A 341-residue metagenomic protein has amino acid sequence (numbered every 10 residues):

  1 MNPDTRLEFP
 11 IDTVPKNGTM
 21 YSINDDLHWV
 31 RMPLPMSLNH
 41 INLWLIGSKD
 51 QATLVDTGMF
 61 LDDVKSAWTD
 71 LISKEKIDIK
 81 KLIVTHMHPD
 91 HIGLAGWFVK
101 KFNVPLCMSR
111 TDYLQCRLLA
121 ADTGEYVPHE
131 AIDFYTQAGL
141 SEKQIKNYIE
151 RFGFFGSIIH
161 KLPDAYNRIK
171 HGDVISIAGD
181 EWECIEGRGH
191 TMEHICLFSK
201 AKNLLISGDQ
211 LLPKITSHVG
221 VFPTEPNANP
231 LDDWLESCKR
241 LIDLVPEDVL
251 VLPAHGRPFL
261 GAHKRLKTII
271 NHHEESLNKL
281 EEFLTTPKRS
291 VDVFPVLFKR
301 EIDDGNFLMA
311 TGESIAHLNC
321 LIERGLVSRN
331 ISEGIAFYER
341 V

Functional and structural regions predicted by a protein language model:
M1-I11, N278-V341: C-terminal regulatory/interaction regions
M1-L27: N-terminal amphipathic/basic leader segments beginning at the initiator methionine
N2, I23-V30, R151-I158, A178-D180: Short Pro/Gly-enriched beta-strand edge/turn motifs at strand-loop
N17-E75, V104, L197-P213: Conserved beta-strand hairpin/beta-sheet module of binuclear metal-dependent hydrolase folds, prominently
D26, I46, D56, H86 (+9 more regions): Divalent metal-coordination and catalytic microenvironments
A52, M59-L61, F155-Y166, V174 (+1 more regions): Metallo-beta-lactamase
V64, T69-I175, N203: Active-site HxH/HxHxD metal-binding segment of metal-dependent hydrolases
N103-M108, I206-G208, I269, D304: Short hydrophobic/aromatic-enriched beta-strand-loop microsegments
